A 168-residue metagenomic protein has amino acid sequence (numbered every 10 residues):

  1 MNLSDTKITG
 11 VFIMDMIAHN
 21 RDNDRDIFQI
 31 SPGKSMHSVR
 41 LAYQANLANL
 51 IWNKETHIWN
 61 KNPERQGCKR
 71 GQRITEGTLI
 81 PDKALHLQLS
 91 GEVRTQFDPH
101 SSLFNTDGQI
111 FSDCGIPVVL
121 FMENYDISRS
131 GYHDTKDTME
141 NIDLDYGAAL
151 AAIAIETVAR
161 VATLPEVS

Functional and structural regions predicted by a protein language model:
M1-D22: A glycine-rich helix N-cap at a beta->alpha junction
I17-S168: Active-site-adjacent substrate-binding region of metalloamidase/peptidase-like peptide-processing proteins
